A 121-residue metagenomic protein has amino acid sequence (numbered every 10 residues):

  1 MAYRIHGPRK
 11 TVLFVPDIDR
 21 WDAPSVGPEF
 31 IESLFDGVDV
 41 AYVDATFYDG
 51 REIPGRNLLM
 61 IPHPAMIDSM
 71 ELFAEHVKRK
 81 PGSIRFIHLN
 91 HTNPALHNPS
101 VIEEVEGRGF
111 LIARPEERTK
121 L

Functional and structural regions predicted by a protein language model:
R4-P8: Active-site beta-strand termini and strand-to-loop segments that position acidic
R9-T11, D19-R118: Cap/insert and terminal regions of metallo-dependent hydrolase folds
L121: Short Fe-S-cluster ligation motifs
